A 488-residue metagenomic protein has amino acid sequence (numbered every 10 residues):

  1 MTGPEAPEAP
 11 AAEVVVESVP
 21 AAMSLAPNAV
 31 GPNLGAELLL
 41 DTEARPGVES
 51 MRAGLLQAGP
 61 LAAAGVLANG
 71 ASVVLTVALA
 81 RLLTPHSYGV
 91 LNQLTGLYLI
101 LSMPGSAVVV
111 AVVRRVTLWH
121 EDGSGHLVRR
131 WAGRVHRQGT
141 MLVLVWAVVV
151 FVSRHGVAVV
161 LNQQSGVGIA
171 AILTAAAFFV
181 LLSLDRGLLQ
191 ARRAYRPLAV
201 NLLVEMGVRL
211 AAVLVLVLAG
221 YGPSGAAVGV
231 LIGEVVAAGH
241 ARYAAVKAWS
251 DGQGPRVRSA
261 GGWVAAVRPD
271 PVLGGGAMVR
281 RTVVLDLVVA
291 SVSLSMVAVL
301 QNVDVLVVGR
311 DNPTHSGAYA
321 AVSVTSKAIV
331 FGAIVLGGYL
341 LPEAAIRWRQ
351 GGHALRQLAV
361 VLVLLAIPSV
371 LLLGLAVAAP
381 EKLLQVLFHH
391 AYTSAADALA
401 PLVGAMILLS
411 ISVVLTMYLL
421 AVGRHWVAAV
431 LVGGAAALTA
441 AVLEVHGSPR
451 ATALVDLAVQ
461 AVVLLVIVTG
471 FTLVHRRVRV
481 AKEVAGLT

Functional and structural regions predicted by a protein language model:
T2-P10, V19-G54, R196-A199, P223-S224 (+4 more regions): Interhelical loop/hinge segments that connect adjacent transmembrane helices in multipass membrane
G3, A12-D41, R52-V110, V288-R310: Signature of the first transmembrane helix
G3-G31, G35, G133-V160, V215 (+2 more regions): Alpha-helical transmembrane segments of multi-pass membrane transport and lipid-handling proteins
L56-T76, V204-E205, R209, A226-A248 (+1 more regions): Transmembrane helical elements of multi-pass membrane transporters/channels
P85, R154-I172, P313-S316, V377-I407: Interfacial segments at transmembrane-helix termini and the short loops linking adjacent helices
S106-D122, A191, V322-Q350, A421: Helix-loop junctions and terminal segments of transmembrane helices in multi-pass membrane transport/translocation
G166-L173, A199-D251, P255, S259-G262 (+1 more regions): Hydrophobic alpha-helical transmembrane segments
F178-V200, G404-V430: Membrane-interface junctions at transmembrane-helix termini in multi-pass inner-membrane proteins
